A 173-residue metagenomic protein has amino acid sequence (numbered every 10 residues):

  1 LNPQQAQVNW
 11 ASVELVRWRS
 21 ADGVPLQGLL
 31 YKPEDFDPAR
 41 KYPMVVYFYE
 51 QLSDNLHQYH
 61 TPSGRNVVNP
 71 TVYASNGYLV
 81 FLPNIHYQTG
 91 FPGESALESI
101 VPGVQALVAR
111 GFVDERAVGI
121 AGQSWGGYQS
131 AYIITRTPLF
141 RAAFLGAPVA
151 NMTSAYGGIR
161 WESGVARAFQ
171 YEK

Functional and structural regions predicted by a protein language model:
L1-R40, V68: Non-catalytic accessory segments flanking enzyme active sites
D22, Y42, Y49-D54: Active-site glycine-rich loops that stabilize anionic/oxyanionic intermediates across multiple enzyme folds
V24, Y42-M44, L79: Hydrophobic core residues within well-ordered beta-strands of beta-rich domains
D35, Q51-L52, V149: Flexible, active-site-proximal loop/turn residues at the rims of small-molecule/cofactor binding pockets and catalytic
R40-Y42, R116-A117: Short coil/turn segments at beta-strand junctions that form active-site/ligand-binding loops
Y47, H57-K173: Active-site-proximal cap/loop segments of hydrolase catalytic domains
